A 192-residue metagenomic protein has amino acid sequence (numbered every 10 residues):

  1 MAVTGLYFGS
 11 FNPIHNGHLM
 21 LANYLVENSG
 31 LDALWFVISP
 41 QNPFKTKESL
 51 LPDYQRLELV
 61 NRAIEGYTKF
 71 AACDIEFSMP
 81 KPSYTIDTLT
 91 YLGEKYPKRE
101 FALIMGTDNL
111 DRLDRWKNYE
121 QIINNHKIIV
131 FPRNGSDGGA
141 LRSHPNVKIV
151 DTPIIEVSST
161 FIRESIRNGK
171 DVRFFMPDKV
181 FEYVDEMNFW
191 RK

Functional and structural regions predicted by a protein language model:
M1-K192: Nucleotidyltransferase catalytic core that binds NTPs
